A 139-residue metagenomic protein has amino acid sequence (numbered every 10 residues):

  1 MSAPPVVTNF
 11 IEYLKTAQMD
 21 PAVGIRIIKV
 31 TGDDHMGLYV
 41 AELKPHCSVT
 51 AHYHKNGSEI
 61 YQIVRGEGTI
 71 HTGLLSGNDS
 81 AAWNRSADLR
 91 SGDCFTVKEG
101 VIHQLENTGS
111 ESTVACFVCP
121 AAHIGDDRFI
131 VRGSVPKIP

Functional and structural regions predicted by a protein language model:
M1-Y39, T50-A51, W83-A87, I130-P139: A short, N-terminal "cap"/entry segment at the start of jelly-roll beta-barrel domains of the cupin/DSBH fold
D34, C47, D93, E99-V101: Surface-exposed loop/turn positions
D34-H35, N56, S110-E111: Short strand-connecting beta-turns/loops that link adjacent beta-strands
V40, A51-H52, S58-V64, A87 (+1 more regions): His/acidic/aromatic-lined binding-pocket segments of jelly-roll/cupin-type domains and related regulatory beta-sandwich
E42-K44, K55-S76, V118-P120: Short, conserved beta-strand element in jelly-roll/cupin
T50-H52, I70-H71, T96-V97, H103-S110: Short beta-strand His + acidic residue motifs that chelate non-heme Fe in jelly-roll/DSBH and cupin folds
L75-E99: Short acidic-glycine-tyrosine-enriched beta hairpin
D88-S91, E99-D126: Ligand-binding loop in jelly-roll beta-barrel domains
